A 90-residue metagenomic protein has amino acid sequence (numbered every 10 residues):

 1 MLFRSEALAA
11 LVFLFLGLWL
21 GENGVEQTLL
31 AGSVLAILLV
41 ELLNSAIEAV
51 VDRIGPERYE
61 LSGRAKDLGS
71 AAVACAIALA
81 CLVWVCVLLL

Functional and structural regions predicted by a protein language model:
S5-A10, C75-A80: Hydrophobic alpha-helical transmembrane segments in multi-pass membrane proteins
S5-A7, L29, V50, E57: Alpha-helical transmembrane-bundle signature of multi-pass membrane transport and export proteins
A10-L11, L68: Short acidic/histidine-centered micro-motifs embedded in hydrophobic/aromatic stretches that mark compact functional
F13-A46: Membrane-embedded alpha-helical segments that form the functional core of polytopic membrane enzymes, especially those
I37-A72: Acidic (Asp/Glu-rich) catalytic motifs at the cytosolic membrane interface
V85-L90: Juxtamembrane boundary at the C-terminal end of a transmembrane helix
